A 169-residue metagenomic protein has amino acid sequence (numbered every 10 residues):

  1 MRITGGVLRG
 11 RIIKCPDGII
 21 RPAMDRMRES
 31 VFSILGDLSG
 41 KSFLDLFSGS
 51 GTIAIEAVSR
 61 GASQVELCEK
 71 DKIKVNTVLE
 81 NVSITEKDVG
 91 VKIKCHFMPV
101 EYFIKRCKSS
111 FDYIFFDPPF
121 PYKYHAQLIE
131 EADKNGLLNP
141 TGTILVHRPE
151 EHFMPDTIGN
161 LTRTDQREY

Functional and structural regions predicted by a protein language model:
M1-Y169: Class I S-adenosyl-L-methionine-dependent methyltransferase catalytic core
